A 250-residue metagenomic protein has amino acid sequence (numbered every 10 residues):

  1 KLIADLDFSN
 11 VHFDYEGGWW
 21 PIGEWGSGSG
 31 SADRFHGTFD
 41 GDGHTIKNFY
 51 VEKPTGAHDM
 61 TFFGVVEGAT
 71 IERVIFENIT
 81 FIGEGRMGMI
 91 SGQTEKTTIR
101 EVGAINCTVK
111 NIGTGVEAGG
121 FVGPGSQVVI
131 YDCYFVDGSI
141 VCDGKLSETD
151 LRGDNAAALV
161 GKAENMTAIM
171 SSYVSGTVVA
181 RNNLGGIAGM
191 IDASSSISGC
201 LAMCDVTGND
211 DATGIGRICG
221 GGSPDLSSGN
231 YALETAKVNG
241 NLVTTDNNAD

Functional and structural regions predicted by a protein language model:
K1-D250: Surface-exposed repetitive/solenoidal architectures
